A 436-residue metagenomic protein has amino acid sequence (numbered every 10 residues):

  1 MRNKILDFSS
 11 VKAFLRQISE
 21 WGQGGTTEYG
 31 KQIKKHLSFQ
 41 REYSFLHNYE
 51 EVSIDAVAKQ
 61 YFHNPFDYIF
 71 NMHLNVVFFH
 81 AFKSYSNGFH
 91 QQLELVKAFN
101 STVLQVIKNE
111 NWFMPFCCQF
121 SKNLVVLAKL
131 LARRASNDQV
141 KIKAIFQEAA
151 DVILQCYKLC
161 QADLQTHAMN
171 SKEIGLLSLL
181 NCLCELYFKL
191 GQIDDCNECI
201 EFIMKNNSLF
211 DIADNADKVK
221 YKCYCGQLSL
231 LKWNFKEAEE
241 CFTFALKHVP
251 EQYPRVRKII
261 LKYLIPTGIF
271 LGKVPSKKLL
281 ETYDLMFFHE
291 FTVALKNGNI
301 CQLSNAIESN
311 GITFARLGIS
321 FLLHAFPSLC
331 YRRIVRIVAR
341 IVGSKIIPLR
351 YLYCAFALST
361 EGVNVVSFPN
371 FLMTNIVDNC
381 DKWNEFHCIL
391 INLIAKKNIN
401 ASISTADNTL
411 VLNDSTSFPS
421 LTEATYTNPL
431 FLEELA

Functional and structural regions predicted by a protein language model:
M1-P115, A135-S136, A150-K158, A162-E173 (+5 more regions): Charged, E/D/K/R/S-rich low-complexity terminal regions of large eukaryotic assembly subunits
Q119, N123, S178-C182, D217-Y224 (+2 more regions): "A position-specific structural signal for the A-helix of alpha-solenoid helical repeats
N123-L130, C156, C182-L183: Alpha-helical solenoid cores of large eukaryotic proteins
L177-N181, K205, I212-L231, F235-K247: Internal alpha-helical scaffold/solenoid segments in large eukaryotic proteins
E185-G191: Interaction-prone helical segments in low-complexity regions
D194-E201, K236-E240: Short sequence/structural elements of tandem HEAT/ARM alpha-solenoid repeats
